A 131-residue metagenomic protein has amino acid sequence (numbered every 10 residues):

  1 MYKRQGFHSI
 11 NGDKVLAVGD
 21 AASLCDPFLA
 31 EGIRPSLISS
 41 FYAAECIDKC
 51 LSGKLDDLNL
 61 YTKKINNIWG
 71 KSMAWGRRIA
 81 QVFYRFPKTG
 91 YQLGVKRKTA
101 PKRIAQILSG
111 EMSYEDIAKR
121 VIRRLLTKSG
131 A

Functional and structural regions predicted by a protein language model:
M1-Y2, I107: Extended hydrophobic/Leu-rich segments
K3-I47, L55, N59: FAD/FMN-dependent oxidoreductases across multiple families
E45-A131: C-terminal helical "tail/cap" subdomain of flavin- and related membrane-associated enzymes
